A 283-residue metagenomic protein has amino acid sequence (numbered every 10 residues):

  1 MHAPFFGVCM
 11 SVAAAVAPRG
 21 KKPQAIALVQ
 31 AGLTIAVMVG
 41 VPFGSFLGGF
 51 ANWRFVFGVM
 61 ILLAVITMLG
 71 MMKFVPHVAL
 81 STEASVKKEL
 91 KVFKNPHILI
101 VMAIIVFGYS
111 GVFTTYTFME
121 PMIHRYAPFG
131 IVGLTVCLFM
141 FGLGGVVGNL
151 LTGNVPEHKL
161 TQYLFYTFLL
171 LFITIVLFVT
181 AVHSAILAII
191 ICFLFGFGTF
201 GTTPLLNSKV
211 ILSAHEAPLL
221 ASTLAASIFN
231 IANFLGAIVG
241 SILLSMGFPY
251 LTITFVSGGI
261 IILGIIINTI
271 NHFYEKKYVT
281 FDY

Functional and structural regions predicted by a protein language model:
M1-A31: Cytoplasmic helix-loop-helix junction between adjacent transmembrane helices in 12-TM secondary transporters
F5-A17, G201-A214: Intracellular juxtamembrane helix-capping segments at the cytosolic ends of symmetry-related transmembrane helices
G20, L28-K73, M122: Helix-loop-helix hairpin linking two adjacent transmembrane segments in secondary transporters
G49-I61, I242-I261: A membrane-interface helix-boundary motif in multi-pass transporters
L99-L138: Extracytoplasmic gate region of multi-pass secondary transporters
G148-L160, L244: Helix-to-loop junctions at the C-terminal end of transmembrane segments in multipass secondary transporters
Q162-L206: C-terminal transmembrane helical hairpin of 12-TM major facilitator-type secondary transporters
S213-F248, S257: A late C-terminal transmembrane helix in Major Facilitator Superfamily
